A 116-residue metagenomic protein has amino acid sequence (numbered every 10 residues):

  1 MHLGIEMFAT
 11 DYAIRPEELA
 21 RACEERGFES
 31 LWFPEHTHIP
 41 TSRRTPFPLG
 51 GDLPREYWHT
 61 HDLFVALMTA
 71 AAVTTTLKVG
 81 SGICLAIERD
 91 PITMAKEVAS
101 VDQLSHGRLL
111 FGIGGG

Functional and structural regions predicted by a protein language model:
M1-V73: N-terminal beta1-alpha1-beta2 module of alpha/beta enzyme domains
H2-I14, A86-G116: Flexible, glycine-rich active-site loops centered on histidine and acidic residues that chelate a metal or position
E24-E25, M68-T76, V98, D102-L109: Acidic (Asp/Glu)-rich catalytic clusters
L31, V79, L109-F111: Hydrophobic residues within beta-strands of alpha/beta enzymes
E35, S81-I83, I113-G115: Glycine-rich, histidine-containing beta strand-loop boundary motifs that form or position
R55-H59, I83-D90: Short secondary-structure transition/capping motifs
F64-A72, K78-I87: Structural motif corresponding to the early beta-alpha repeats
